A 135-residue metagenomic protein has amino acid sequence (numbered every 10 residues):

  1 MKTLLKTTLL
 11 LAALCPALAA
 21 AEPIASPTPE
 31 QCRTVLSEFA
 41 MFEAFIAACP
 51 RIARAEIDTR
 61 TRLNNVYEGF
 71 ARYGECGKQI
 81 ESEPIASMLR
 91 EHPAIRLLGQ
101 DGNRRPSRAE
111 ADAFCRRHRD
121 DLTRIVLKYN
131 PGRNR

Functional and structural regions predicted by a protein language model:
K2-L10: Sec-dependent signal peptide recognition, specifically the positively charged N-region followed immediately by
A12-A21: Hydrophobic h-region of N-terminal signal peptides that target proteins for export in Gram-negative bacteria
A21-P29, R133-R135: Cleaved targeting-peptide boundary
S26-I85: Short N-proximal segments of mature Sec-exported proteins
T59-R135: Compact alpha-helical subdomains of small soluble proteins
